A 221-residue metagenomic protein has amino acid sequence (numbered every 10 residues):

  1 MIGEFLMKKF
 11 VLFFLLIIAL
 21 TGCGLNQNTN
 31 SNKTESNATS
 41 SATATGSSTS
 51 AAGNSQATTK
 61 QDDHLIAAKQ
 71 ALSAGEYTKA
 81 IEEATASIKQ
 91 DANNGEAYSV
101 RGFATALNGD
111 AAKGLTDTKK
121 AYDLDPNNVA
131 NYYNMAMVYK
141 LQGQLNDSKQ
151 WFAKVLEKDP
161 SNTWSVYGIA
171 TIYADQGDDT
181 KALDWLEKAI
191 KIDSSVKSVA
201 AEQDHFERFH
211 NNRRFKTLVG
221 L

Functional and structural regions predicted by a protein language model:
L20-G22: C-terminal motif of bacterial Sec signal peptides marking the signal peptidase cleavage site
Q27-S36, T45-G53, K191-L221: Terminal, low-structured helical/coil segments at or just beyond the last alpha-helical repeat
A57-E96, V100-F103, L107: Alpha-helical segment of the N-proximal tetratricopeptide repeat
A74-E83, L107-K120, Q142-K154, G177-W185 (+1 more regions): Structural signature of tandem alpha-helical TPR/SEL1-like repeats, specifically the intra-repeat loop/turn
Q90, L124, K158, I192-D193: Structural marker of alpha-solenoid helical repeat scaffolds
V100, N134, G168, E202-Q203: Canonical tetratricopeptide repeat
